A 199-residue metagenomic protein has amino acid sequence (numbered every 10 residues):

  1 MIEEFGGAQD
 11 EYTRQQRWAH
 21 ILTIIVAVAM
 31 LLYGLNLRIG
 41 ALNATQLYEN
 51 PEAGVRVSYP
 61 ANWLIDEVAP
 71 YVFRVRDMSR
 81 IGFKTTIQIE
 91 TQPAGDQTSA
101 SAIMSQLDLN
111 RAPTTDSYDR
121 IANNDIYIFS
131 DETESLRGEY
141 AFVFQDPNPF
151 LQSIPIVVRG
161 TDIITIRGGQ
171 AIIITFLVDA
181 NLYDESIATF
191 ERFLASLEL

Functional and structural regions predicted by a protein language model:
I2-A8, W63, R167-L199: Surface-exposed amphipathic alpha-helical segments
G6-R14, G40, I65-V178: Conserved polar/disulfide-associated segments of primarily extracytoplasmic proteins
R14-R38: Hydrophobic membrane-insertion alpha-helices, especially the h-region of bacterial N-terminal signal peptides
T23, E52-G54, S130: Alpha-helical interaction segments
A41-Y71: N-terminal "mature-domain start" segment
S58, A102, Q106, E185 (+1 more regions): Extracytoplasmic/secreted proteins, especially bacterial periplasmic and envelope-associated proteins
